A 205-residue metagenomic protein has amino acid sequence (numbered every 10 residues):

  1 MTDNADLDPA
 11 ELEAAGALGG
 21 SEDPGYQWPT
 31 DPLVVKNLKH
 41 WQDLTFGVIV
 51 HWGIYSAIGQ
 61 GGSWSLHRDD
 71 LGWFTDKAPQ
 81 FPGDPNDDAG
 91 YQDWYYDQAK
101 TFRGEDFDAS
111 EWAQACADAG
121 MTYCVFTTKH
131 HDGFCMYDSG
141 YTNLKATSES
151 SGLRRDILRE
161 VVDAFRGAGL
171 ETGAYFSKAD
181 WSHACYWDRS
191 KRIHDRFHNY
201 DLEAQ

Functional and structural regions predicted by a protein language model:
T2-Q205: Mature catalytic domains of secreted/periplasmic carbohydrate-active enzymes
